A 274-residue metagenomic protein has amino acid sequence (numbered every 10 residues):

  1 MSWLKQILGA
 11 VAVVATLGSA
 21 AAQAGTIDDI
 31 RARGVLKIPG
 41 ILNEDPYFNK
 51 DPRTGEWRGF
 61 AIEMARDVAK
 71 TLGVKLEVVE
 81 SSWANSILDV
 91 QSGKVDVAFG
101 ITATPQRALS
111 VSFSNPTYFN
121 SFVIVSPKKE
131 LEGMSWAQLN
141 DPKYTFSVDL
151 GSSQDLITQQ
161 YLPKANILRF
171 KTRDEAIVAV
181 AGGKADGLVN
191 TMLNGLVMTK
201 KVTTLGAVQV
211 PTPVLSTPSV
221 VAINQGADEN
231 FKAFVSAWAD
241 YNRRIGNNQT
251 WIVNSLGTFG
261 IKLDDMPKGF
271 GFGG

Functional and structural regions predicted by a protein language model:
A24-I101, L109: Extracytoplasmic small-molecule ligand-binding "clamshell" domains of the periplasmic binding protein/Venus flytrap
L42, F119-V123, L196-A239, F259-G274: Periplasmic-binding protein-like
F48-P52, A65-V74, S135-W136, N140 (+3 more regions): Ligand-binding cleft/hinge of the Venus flytrap
I62-T71, E130, A137, S152 (+1 more regions): Extended ligand-binding regions for polar small-molecule ligands
E77-L88, E132, L168-G182, T217: Short helix-initiation/N-cap motifs at beta->coil->alpha
N85, I101-S110, I157-Q160, A181-G182 (+1 more regions): A ligand-binding cleft/hinge motif common to bilobed small-molecule-binding domains
P127-T145: Flexible hinge/capping segments at coil-to-helix
S153-F170, Q209, A239-G274: Ligand-binding clefts/hinges and TM-proximal coupling segments of bilobed small-molecule sensing domains
